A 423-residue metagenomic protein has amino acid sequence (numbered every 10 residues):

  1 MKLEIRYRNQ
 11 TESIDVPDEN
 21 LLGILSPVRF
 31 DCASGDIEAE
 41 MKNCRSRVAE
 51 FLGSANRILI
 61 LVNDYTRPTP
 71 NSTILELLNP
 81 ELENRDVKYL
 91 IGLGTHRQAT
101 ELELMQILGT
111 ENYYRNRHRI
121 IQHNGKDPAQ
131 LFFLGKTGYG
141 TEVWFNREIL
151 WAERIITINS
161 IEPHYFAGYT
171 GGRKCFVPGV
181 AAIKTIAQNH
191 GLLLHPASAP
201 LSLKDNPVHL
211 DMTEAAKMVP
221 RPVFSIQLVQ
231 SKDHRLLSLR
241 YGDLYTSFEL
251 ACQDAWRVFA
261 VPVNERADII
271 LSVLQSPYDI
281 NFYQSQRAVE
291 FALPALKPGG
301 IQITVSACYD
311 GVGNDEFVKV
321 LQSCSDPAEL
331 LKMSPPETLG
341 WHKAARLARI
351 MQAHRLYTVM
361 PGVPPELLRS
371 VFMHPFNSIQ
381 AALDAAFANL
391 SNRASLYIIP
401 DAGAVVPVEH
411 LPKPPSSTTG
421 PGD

Functional and structural regions predicted by a protein language model:
M1-E40: N-terminal amphipathic/basic leader segments beginning at the initiator methionine
C44-L59, P80-R85, V219-P220, V261-I269 (+2 more regions): Glycine-rich phosphate/diphosphate-binding loops that line cofactor/substrate pockets in enzymes
R57-P68, K88-G94, L271-V273: Short glycine-rich or small-residue beta-strand-to-loop segments that form or flank ligand, phosphate, metal/Fe-S
R67-Y89, S285-L296: Histidine-anchored nucleotide/phosphate-binding helix
A99-Y169: An acidic, phosphate/nucleotide-engaging active-site surface
W151-D233: Internal metal/ion-chelating core segments
A199-Y278: Membrane-embedded hairpin module used as a gating/binding unit in multi-pass transport and secretion proteins
S285-P415: C-terminal non-catalytic interaction/assembly regions of soluble proteins
